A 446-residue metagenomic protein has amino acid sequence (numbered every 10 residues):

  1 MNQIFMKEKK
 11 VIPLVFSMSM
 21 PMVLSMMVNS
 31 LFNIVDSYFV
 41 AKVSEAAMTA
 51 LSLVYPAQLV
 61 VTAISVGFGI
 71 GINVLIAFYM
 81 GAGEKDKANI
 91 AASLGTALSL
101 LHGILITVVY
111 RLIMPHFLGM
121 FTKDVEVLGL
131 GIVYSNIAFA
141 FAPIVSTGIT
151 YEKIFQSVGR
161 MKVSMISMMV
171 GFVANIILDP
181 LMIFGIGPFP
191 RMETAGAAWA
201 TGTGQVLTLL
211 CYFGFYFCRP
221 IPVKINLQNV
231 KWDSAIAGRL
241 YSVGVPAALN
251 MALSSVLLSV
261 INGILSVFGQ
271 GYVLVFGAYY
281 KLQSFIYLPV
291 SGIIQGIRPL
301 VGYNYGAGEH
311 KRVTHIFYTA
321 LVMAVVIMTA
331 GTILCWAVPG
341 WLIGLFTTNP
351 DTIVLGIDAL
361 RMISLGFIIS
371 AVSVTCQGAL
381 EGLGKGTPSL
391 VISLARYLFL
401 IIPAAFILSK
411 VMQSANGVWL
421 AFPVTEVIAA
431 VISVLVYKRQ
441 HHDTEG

Functional and structural regions predicted by a protein language model:
M1-S19, I76-P143, F189-V245, V301-G366 (+1 more regions): Short alpha-helical transmembrane segments in multi-pass integral membrane proteins
M6-Y38, K42-V43, L59-G71, L75 (+8 more regions): N-terminal transmembrane alpha-helices
S17-D36, I137, G171, G204-T208 (+4 more regions): Transmembrane helical elements of multi-pass membrane transporters/channels
M27, L31-T49, L118-V125, L181-M192 (+4 more regions): Helix-terminus/linker motif at the lipid-water interface of multi-pass membrane proteins
E45-P56, S135, A198, Q270-F285 (+2 more regions): Small-residue hotspots at the loop-to-helix junctions and early N-terminal turns of transmembrane alpha-helices
M48-V108, V145-S164, N262, V275-P339 (+1 more regions): Small-residue-rich hydrophobic transmembrane alpha-helices
V60-A63, N175-P180, L209-F213, F285-L288 (+3 more regions): Hydrophobic transmembrane alpha-helices of multi-pass small-molecule transporters
G69, N73, A138-Q156, S164-F172 (+5 more regions): Short runs within selected transmembrane alpha-helices of multi-pass transporters and secretion channels
